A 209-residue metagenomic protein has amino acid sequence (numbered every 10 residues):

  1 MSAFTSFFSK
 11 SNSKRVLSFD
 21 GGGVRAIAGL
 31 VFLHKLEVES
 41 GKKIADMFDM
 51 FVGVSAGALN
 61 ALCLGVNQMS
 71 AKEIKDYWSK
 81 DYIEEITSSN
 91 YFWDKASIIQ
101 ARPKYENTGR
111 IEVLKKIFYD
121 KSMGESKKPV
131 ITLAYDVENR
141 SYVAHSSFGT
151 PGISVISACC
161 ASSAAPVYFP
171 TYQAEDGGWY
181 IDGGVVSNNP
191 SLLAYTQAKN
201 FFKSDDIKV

Functional and structural regions predicted by a protein language model:
M1-V209: Patatin-like phospholipase
